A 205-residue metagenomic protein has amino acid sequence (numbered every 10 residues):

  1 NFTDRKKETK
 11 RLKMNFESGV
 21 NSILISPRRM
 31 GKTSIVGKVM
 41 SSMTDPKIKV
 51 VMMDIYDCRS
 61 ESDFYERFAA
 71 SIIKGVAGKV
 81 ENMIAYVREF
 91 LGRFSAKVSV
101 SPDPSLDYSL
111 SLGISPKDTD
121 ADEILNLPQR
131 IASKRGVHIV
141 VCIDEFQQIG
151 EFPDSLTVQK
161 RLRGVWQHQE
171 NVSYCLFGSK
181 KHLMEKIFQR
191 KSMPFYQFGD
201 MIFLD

Functional and structural regions predicted by a protein language model:
N1-M43: Walker A/P-loop-proximal flanking segment of P-loop NTPase domains
F16-E17, T44, S133, Q167: Residue-level signal for alpha-helix termini/capping positions
G19, Y56-E61, F146-Q148, S179-L183: Conserved nucleotide-binding/hydrolysis micro-motifs of P-loop NTPases
P27-M30, S34-I139, S155: P-loop NTPase nucleotide-binding core
S111-K180, Q189: Conserved Walker B catalytic segment
K181-G199: Short regulatory helix/loop adjacent to the ATP-binding pocket of P-loop NTPases
D200-D205: Conserved AAA+ ATPase "SRH/arginine-finger" region at the nucleotide-binding site
